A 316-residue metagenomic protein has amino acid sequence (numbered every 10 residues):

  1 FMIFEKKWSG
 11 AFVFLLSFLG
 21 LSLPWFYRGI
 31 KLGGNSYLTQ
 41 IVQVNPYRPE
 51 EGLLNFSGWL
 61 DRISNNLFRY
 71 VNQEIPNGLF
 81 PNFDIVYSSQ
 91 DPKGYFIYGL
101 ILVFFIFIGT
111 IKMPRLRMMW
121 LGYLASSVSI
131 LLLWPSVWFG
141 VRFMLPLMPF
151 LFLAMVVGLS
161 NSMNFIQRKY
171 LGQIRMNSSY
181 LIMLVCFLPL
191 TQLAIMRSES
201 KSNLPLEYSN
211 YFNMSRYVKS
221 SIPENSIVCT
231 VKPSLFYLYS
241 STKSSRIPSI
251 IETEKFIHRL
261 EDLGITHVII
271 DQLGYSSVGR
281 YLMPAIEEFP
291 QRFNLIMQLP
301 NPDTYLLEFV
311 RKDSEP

Functional and structural regions predicted by a protein language model:
F1, I97, M118-L133, V137-Q167: Hydrophobic/aromatic-rich transmembrane helices and adjacent perimembrane loops
F1-I3, L16-S22, V128-S129: Membrane-interface alpha helices of multi-pass inner-membrane proteins
M2-I3, I75-R117, S127-V128, N161: Hydrophobic, aromatic-rich transmembrane alpha-helices and their immediate juxtamembrane boundary segments
W8-V86, Y95-I101, F105, V185-L193: Membrane-lumen/periplasm interface segments of specific transmembrane helices in polyprenyl phosphate-linked
L15-L19, L153, V157-I195: Signature aromatic-anchored transmembrane alpha helix within multi-pass, membrane-resident enzymes that catalyze glycan
W25-R28, I106-F143, L190-S200: Transmembrane-helix signature of polytopic, lipid-linked glycan biosynthesis machinery
Y70, L102, Y239, T253-L306 (+1 more regions): Periplasmic/luminal catalytic loop of GT-C fold multi-pass membrane glycosyltransferases that transfer sugars from
L181-L235, E254-E261, T266, Q272 (+1 more regions): Membrane-embedded, lumen/periplasm-facing catalytic core of multi-pass transferases that use lipid-linked donors
